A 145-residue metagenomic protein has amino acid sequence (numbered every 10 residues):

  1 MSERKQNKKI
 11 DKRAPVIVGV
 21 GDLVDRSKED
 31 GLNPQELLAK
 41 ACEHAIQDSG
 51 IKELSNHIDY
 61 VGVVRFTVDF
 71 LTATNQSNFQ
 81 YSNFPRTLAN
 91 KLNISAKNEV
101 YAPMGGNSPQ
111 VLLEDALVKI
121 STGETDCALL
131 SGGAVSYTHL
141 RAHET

Functional and structural regions predicted by a protein language model:
S2-A39: Condensing-enzyme catalytic core mediating Claisen C-C bond formation in acyl metabolism
K12-A14, N56-I58, S95-N98, T122-A128: Short coil/turn connectors at secondary-structure junctions
I46-I58: Phosphate/pyrophosphate-binding loops at sites that engage ATP/ADP/AMP, CoA/4′-phosphopantetheine, polyphosphate
I58-P85: Membrane helical hairpin/interfacial module
N83-D115: Aromatic/His-enriched, Gly/Pro-containing loop or helix-boundary segments that lie immediately adjacent to catalytic
P103-A134, T138: Active-site-proximal alpha-helical scaffold in enzymes
T138-T145: Conserved small/polar residues in nucleotide/adenosyl-binding loops
